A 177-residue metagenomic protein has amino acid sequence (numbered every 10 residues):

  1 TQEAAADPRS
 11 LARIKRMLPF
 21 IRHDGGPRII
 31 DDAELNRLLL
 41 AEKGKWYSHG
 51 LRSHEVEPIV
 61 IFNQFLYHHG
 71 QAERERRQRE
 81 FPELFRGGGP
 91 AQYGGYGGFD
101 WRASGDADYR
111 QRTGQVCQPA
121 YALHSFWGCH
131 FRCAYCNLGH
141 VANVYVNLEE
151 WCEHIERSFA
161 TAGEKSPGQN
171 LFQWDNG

Functional and structural regions predicted by a protein language model:
T1-P119: Flexible, acidic/Gly-rich N-terminal and inter-domain linker regions that tether and position cofactor-handling modules
A5-A6, G128, N143: Glycine-/small-residue-rich active-site loops that bind phosphorylated ligands and cofactors
G88-Y121, Y135-G177: Conserved Radical SAM active-site core
L123-C133: Cysteine-centered iron-sulfur cluster-binding motifs in ferredoxin-type domains/subunits of redox enzymes
